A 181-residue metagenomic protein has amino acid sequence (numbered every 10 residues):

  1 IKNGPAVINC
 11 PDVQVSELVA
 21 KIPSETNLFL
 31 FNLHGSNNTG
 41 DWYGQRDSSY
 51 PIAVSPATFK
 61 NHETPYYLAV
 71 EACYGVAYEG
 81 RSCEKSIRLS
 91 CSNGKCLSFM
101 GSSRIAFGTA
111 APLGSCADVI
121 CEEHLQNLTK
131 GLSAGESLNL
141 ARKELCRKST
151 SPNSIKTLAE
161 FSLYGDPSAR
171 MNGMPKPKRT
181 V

Functional and structural regions predicted by a protein language model:
I1-E84, C91: Catalytic-core segments of thiol-dependent peptidases
Q14, R179-V181: Intrinsic structural disorder
Y67, E71-R179: Active-site-proximal C-terminal subdomain of hydrolase catalytic domains
